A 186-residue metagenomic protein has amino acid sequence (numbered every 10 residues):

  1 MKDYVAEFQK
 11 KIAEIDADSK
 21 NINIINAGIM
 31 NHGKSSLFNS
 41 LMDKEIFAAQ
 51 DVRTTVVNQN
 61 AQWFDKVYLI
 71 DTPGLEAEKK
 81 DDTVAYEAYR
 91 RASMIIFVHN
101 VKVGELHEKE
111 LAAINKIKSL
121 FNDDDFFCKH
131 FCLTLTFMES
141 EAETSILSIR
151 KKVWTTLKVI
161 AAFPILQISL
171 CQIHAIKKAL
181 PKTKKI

Functional and structural regions predicted by a protein language model:
M1, I46, E78, H107 (+2 more regions): Active-site-proximal flexible loops/turns
M1-I70, E76: Conserved G1/Walker A P-loop phosphate-binding module
F8, T54, K80-D82, E110-A113: Amphipathic coiled-coil/heptad-repeat helices and related helical stalk/stem segments that mediate oligomerization
G33, T55, G104-E105, S140-E141 (+1 more regions): Flexible, glycine-rich phosphate/dinucleotide-binding loops and adjacent beta-alpha linkers at cofactor/substrate
F64, V84-L166: Conserved C-terminal guanine-recognition region of P-loop GTPase G domains, centered on the G4
G74-L75, E139, A175: Short, glycine/acidic-enriched loop or turn micro-motifs at the edges of active sites
I160, I165-I186: Conserved GTP-binding G-domain of TRAFAC-class P-loop NTPases and closely related GTPase folds
